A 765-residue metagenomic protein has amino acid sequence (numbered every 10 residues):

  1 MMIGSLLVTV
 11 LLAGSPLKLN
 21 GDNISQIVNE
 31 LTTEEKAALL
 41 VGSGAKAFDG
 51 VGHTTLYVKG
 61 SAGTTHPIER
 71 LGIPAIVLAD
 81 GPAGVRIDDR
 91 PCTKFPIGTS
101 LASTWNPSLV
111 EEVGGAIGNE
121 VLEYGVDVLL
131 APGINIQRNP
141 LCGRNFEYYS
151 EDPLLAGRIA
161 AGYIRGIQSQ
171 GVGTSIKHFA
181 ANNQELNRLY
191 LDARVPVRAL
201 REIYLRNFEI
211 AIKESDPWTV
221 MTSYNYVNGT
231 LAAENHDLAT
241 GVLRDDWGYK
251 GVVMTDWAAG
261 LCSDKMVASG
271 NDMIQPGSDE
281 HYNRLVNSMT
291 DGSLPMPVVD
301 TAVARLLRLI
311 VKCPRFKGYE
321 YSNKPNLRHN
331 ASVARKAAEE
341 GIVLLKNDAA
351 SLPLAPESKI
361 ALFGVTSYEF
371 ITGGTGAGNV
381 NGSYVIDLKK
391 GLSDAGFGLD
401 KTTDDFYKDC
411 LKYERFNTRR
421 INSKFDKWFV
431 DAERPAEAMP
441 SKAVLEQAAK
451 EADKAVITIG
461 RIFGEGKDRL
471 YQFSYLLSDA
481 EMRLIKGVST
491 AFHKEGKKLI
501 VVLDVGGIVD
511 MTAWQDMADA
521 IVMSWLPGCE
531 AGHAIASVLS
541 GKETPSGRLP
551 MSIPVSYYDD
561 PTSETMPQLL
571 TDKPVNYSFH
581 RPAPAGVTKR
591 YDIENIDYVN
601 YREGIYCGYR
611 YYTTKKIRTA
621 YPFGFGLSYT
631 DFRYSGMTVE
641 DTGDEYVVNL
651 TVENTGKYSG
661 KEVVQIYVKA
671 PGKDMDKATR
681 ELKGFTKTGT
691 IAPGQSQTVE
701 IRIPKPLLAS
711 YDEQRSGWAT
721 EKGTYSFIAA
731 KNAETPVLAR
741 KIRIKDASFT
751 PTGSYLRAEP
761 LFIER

Functional and structural regions predicted by a protein language model:
M1-M2, S441: Accessible peptide chain termini
M2-L11: Bacterial N-terminal signal peptides
A13-S710, G717-A729, A733, G753-R765: Glycoside hydrolase catalytic-domain context in secreted enzymes
T735-P751: Short beta-strand elements
